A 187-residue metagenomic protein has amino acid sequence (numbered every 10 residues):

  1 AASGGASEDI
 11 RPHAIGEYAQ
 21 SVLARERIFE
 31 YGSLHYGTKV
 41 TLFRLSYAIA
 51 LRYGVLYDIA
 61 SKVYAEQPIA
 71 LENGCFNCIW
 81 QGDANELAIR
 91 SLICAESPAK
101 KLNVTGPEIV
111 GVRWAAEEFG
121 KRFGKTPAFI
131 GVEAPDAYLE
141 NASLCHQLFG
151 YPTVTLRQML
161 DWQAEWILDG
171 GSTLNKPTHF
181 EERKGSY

Functional and structural regions predicted by a protein language model:
A1-G16, H35: Active-site "gating" loop of Rossmann-like NAD(P)-dependent oxidoreductase/epimerase domains
I15, E26-D83, F119: NAD(P)-dependent short-chain dehydrogenase/reductase
E17, S21: Active-site helix of classical SDR
R44-A48, A70-I79, K100-V110, V132-P135 (+1 more regions): Glycine-rich Rossmann NAD(P)(H)-binding loop
Q81, V112, P152-L156: Amphipathic alpha-helical segment in the mid-to-C-terminal domain of diverse UDP/GDP-sugar glycosyltransferases
G82-I93, D161-A164: Amphipathic alpha-helical segments that line or abut small-molecule/effector binding pockets and mediate allosteric
L87-L144, E182-S186: Mid/C-terminal beta-alpha module of Rossmann-like enzyme folds, strongest in SDR-family dehydrogenases/epimerases
L156-Y187: Amphipathic terminal alpha-helices
